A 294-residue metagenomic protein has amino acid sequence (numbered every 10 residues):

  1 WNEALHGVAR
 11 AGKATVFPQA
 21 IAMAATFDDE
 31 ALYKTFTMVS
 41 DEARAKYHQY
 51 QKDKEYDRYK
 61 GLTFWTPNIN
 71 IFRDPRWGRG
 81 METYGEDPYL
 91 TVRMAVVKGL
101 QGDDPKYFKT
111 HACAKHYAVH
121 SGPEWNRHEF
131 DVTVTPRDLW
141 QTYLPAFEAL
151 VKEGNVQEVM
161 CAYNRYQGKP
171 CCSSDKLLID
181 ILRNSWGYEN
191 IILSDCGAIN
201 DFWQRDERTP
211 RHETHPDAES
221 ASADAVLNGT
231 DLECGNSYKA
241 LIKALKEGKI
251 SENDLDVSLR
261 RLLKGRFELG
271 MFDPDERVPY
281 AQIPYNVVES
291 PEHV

Functional and structural regions predicted by a protein language model:
W1-V294: Glycoside hydrolase catalytic-domain context in secreted enzymes
